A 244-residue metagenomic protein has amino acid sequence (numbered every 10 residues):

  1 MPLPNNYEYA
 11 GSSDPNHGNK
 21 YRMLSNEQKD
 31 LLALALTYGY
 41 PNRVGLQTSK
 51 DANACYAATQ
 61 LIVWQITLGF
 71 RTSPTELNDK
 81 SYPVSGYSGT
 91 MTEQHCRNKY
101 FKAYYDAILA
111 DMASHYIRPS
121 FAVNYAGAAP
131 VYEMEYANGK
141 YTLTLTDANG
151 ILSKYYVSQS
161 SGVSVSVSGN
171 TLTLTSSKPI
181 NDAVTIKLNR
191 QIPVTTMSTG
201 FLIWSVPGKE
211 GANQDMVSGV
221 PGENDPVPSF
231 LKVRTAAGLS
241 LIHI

Functional and structural regions predicted by a protein language model:
M1-Y116: Short, surface-exposed polybasic-aromatic patches that bind anionic ligands, especially phosphate groups
P119-Y125: Long amphipathic N-terminal alpha/beta scaffold segment
Y125-I151: Solvent-exposed, low-complexity, repeat-rich "mucin-like" stalks and linkers
T144-V167: Change to "...patches in solvent-exposed regions of secreted, membrane-anchored, or virion-exposed structural
N170-T185: Extracellular/luminal low-complexity segments enriched in Ser/Thr/Pro
N181-V206: Short, aromatic- and glycine-rich surface loops/edge beta-strands on solvent-exposed regions
S218-S229, T235: Long, compositionally biased, intrinsically disordered
I242-I244: Conserved small/polar residues in nucleotide/adenosyl-binding loops
